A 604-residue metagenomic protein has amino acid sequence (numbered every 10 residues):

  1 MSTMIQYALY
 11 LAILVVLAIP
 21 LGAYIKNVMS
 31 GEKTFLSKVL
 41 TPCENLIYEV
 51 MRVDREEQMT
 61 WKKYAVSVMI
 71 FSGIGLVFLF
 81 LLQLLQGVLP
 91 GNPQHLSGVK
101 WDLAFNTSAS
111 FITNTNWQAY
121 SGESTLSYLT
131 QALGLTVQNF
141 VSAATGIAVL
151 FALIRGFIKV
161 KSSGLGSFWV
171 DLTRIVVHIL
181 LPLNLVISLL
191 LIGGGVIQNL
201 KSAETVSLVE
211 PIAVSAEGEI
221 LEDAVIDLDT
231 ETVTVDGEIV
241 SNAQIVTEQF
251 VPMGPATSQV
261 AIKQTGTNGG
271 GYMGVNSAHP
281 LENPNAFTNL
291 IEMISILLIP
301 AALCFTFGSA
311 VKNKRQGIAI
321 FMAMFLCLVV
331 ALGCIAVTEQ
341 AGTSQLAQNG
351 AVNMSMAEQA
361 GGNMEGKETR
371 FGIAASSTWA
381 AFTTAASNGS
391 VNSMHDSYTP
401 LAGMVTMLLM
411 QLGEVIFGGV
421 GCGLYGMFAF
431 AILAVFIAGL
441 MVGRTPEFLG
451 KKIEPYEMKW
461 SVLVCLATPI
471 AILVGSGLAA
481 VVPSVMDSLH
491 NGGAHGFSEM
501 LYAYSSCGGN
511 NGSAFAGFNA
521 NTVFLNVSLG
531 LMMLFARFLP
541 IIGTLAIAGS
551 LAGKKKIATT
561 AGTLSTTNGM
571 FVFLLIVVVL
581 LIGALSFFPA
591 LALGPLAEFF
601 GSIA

Functional and structural regions predicted by a protein language model:
M1-N106, F151, I158-S162, G166 (+3 more regions): N-terminal alpha-helical transmembrane segments of multi-pass membrane transport and channel/translocase proteins
A8-I13, M69-G73, L133-A144, L153 (+9 more regions): Hydrophobic alpha-helical transmembrane segments of multi-pass membrane proteins
V16-A23, G75-L76, F80, L135-V160 (+3 more regions): Transmembrane alpha-helical segments in integral membrane proteins
V68-L82, R174-I197, I296-I299, G308 (+4 more regions): Selective recognition of specific alpha-helical transmembrane segments in multi-pass small-molecule
P90-L135, Q198-I294, A347-C422, M486-F535 (+1 more regions): P-loop potassium selectivity filter motif centered on the GYG triad
I158-L181, A302-L326, M441-V462, K555-N568: Hydrophobic, small-residue-rich membrane helices and short re-entrant helix-turn-helix hairpins that build
F287-I318, F325-L326, S387-K459, F535-A536: Long hydrophobic segments that form regular secondary structure
A429-L433, A438-V442, K459-V485, L489-H490 (+3 more regions): C-terminal catalytic subdomain
